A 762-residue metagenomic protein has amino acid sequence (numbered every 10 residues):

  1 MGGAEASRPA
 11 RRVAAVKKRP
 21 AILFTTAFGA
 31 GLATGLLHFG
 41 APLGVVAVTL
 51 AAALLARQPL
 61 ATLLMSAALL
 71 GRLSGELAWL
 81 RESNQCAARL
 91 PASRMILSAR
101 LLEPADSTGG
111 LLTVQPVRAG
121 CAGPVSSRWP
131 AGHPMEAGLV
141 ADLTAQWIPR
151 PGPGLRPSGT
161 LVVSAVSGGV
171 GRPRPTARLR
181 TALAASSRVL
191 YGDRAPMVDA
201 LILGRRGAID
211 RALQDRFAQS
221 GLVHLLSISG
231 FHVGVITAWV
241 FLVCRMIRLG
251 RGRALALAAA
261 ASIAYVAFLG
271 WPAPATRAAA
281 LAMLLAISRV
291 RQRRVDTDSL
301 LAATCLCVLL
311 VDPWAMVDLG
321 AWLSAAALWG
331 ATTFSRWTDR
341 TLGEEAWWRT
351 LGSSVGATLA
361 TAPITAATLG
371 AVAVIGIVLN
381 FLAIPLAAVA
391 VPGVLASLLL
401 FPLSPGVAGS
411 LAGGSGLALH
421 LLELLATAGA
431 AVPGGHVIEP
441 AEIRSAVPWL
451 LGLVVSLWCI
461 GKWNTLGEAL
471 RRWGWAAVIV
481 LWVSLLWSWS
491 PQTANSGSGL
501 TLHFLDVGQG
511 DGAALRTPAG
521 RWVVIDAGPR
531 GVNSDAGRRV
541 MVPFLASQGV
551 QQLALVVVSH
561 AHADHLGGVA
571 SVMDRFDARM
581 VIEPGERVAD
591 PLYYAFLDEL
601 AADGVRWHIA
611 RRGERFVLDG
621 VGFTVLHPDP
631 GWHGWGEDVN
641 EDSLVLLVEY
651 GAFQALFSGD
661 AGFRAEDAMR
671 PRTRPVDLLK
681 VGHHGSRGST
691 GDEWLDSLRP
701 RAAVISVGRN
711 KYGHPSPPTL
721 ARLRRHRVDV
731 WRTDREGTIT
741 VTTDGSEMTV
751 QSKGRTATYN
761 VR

Functional and structural regions predicted by a protein language model:
M1-A87, L155-S164, P175, L179 (+5 more regions): N-terminal leader/targeting segments
G2-R11, G120-C121, A131-L139, R172 (+5 more regions): Non-globular, low-confidence helical/coil segments that flank catalytic cores
A6-K18, T26, S158-A279, A286-I287 (+6 more regions): Aromatic-rich juxtamembrane segments at the membrane interface
L23, A27, F39, L43 (+12 more regions): Hydrophobic alpha-helical transmembrane segments in multi-pass membrane proteins
R72-A105, W147: OB-fold nucleic-acid-binding modules
R100-A182: OB-fold single-stranded nucleic acid-binding module
P175-L190, R194-M197, R205, L213 (+11 more regions): Hydrophobic alpha-helical segments of integral membrane proteins, encompassing both true transmembrane helices
